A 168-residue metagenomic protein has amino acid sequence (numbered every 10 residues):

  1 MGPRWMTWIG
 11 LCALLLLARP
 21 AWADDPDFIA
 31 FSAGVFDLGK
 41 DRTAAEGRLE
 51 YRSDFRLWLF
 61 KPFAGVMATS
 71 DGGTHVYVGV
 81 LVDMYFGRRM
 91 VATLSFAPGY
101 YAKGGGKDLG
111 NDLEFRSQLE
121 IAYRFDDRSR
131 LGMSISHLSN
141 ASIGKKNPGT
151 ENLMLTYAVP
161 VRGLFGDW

Functional and structural regions predicted by a protein language model:
W8-A18: Bacterial N-terminal signal peptides
R19-A23: Sec/Tat signal peptide C-region and signal peptidase I cleavage site
D27-I29, R56-K61, R88-A92, D127-M133 (+1 more regions): Repeated loop/turn-to-beta-strand initiation elements of outer-membrane beta-barrel proteins
I29, T43-L49, F60-P62, T74-V80 (+2 more regions): Hydrophobic, lipid-facing positions within transmembrane beta-strands of outer-membrane proteins
F31-V35, P62-A68, L94-Y100, M133-H137: Transmembrane beta-barrel strands of outer-membrane/channel proteins
V35-A45, M67-Y77, G104-D112, S142-T150: Solvent-exposed loop/turn segments connecting transmembrane beta-strands in outer-membrane beta-barrel proteins
Y51-F55, V82-M84, Y123, I135-H137 (+1 more regions): Residue-level signature of outer-membrane beta-barrel architecture
P148-W168: Outer-membrane beta-barrel "beta-signal"
